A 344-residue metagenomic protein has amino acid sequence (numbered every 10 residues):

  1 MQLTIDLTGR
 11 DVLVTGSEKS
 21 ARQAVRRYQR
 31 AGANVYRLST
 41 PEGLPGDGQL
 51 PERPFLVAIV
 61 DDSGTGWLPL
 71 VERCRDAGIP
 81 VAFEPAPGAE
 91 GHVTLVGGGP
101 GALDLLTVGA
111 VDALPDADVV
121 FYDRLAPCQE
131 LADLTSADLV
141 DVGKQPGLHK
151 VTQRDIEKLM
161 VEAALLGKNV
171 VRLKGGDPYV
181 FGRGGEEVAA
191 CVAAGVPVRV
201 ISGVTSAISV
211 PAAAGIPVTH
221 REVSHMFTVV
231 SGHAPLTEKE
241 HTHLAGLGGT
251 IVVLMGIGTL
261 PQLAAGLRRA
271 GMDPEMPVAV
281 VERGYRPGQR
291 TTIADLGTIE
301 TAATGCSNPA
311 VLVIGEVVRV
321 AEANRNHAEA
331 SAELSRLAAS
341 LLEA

Functional and structural regions predicted by a protein language model:
L3-G9: Flexible N-terminal pre-Rossmann segment of NAD(P)-dependent oxidoreductases
R10-V71, G78, F83-L103, V108-I201 (+2 more regions): Class I S-adenosyl-L-methionine
S63, T205-S209, A310: Short alpha-helices
H92-L95, D155, L165-V170, M226 (+1 more regions): A contiguous loop/helix-start segment that scaffolds small-molecule binding in enzyme catalytic cores
A102, D177-L247, R290-I293: Class I SAM-dependent methyltransferase SAM-binding "motif I" and its flanking Rossmann-like core
D138-D141, K158, G215-R221, A270 (+1 more regions): Short, hinge-like loop/turn segments at secondary-structure boundaries
